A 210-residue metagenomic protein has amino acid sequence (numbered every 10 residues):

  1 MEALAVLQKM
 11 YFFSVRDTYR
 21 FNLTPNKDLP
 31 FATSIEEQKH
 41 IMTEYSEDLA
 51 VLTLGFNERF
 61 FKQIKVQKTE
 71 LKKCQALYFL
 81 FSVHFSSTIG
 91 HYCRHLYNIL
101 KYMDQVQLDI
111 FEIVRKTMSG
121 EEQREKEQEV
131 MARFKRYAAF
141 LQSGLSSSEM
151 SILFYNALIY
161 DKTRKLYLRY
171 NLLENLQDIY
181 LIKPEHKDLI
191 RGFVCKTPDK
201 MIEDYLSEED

Functional and structural regions predicted by a protein language model:
M1-D210: Intrinsically disordered, low-complexity polar regions and short flexible loop motifs
